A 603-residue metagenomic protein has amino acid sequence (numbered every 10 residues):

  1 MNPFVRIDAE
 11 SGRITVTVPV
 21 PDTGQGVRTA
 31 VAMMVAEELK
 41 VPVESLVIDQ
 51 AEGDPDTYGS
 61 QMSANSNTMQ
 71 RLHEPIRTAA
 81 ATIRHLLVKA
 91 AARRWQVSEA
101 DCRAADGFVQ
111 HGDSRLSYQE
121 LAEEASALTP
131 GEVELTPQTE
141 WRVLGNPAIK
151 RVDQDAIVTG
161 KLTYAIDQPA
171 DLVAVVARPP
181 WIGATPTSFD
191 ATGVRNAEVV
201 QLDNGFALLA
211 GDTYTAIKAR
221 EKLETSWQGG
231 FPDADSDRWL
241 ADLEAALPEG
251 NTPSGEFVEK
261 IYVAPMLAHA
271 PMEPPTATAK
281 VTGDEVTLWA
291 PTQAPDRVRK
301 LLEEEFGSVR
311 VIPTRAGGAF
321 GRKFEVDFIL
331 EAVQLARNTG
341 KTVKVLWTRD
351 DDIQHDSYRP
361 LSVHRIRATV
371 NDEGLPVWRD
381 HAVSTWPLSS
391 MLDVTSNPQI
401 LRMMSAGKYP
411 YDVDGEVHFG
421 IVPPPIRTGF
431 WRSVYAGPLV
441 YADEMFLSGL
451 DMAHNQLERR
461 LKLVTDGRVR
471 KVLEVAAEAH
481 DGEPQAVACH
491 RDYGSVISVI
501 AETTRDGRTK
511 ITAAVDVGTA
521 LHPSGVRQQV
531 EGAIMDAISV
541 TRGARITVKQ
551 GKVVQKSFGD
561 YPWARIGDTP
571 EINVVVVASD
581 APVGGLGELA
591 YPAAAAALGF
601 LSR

Functional and structural regions predicted by a protein language model:
M1-R603: Cofactor-binding beta-sheet edge motifs in enzyme active sites
